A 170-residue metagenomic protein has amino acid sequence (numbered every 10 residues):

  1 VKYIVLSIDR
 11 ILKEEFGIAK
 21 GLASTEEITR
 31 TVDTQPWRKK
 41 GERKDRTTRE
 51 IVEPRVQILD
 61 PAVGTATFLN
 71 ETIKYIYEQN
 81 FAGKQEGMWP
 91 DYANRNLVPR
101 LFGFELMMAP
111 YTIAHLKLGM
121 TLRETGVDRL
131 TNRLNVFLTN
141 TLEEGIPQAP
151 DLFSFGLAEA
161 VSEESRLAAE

Functional and structural regions predicted by a protein language model:
V1-E170: SAM-dependent methyltransferase catalytic region
